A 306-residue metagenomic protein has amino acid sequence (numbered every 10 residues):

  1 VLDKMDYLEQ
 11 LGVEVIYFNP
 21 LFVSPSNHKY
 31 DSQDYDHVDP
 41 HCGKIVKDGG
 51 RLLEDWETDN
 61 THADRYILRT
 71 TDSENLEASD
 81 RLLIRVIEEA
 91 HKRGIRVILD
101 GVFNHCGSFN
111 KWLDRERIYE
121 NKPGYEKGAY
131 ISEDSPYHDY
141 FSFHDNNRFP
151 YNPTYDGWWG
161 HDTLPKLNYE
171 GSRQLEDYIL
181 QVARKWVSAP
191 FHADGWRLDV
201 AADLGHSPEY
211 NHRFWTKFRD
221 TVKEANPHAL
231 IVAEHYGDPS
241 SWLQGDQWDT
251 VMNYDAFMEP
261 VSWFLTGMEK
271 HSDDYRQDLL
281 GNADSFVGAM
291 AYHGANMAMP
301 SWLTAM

Functional and structural regions predicted by a protein language model:
V1-D6, Q10-E14, L21-P190, F218 (+3 more regions): Substrate-binding/active-site clefts of carbohydrate-active enzymes
G12-E14, H91-I95, F191-W196, N226-L230 (+2 more regions): Short, well-ordered coil/turn segments that N-cap beta-strands
Y17-N19, I98-V102, R197-A201, V232-E234: A cross-family glycoside hydrolase active-site/sugar-binding cleft signature
D39, V200-A202, M306: Short, histidine-centered active-site or binding-site loop motifs used for metal coordination, general acid-base
L164, V182-A189, A193-V222, D238-E259: Conserved N-terminal glycine/acidic-rich loop preference
W215, R219-D220, H228-M306: Conserved alpha/beta catalytic core and glycan-binding cleft of carbohydrate-active enzymes
